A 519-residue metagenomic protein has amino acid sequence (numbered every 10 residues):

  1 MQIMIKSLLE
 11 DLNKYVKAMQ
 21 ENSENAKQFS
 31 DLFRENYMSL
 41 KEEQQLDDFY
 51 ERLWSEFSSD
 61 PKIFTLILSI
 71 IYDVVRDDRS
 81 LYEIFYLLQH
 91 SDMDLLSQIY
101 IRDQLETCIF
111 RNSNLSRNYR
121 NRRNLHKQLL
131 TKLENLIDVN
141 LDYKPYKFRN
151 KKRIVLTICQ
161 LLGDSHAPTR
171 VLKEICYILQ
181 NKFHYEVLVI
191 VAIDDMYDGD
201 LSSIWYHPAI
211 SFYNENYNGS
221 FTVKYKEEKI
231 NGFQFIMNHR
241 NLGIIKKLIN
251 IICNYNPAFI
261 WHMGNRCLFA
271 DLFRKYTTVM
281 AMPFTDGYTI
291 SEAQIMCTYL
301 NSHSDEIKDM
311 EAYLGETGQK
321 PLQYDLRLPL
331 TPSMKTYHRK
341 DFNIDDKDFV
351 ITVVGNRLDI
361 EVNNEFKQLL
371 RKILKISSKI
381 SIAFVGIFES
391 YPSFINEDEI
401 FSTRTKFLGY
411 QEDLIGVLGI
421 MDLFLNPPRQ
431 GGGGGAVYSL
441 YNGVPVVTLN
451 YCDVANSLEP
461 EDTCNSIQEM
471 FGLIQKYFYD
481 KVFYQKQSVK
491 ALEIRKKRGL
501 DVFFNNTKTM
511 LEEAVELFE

Functional and structural regions predicted by a protein language model:
Q2-Q44, F49-E56, E83-L87, S91-N216: N-terminal subdomain of nucleotide-sugar transferases
N114-N124, Y276-S333: Active-site-proximal region of nucleotide-activated glycan assembly enzymes, centered on histidine/acidic-rich loops
H166-Y177, S304, G315-E397: Conserved catalytic-core segment of nucleotide-activated headgroup transferases in glycan assembly
K246-N250, Y410-D422, Y441: Short acidic alpha-helix that forms the nucleotide-activated donor recognition element in Leloir-type transferases
Y255-F259, G419-G432, V444: Acidic donor-binding loop of glycosyltransferase active sites
D309, P427-R495: Catalytic binding pocket for nucleotide-activated donors in carbohydrate/polymer assembly enzymes
T336, F342, Y479-E519: A charged, aromatic-enriched C-terminal amphipathic alpha-helix characteristic of glycosyltransferases across folds
P392-Q411: Nucleotide-activated donor-binding/catalytic signature segment of Leloir-type glycosyltransferases, i.e., the conserved
